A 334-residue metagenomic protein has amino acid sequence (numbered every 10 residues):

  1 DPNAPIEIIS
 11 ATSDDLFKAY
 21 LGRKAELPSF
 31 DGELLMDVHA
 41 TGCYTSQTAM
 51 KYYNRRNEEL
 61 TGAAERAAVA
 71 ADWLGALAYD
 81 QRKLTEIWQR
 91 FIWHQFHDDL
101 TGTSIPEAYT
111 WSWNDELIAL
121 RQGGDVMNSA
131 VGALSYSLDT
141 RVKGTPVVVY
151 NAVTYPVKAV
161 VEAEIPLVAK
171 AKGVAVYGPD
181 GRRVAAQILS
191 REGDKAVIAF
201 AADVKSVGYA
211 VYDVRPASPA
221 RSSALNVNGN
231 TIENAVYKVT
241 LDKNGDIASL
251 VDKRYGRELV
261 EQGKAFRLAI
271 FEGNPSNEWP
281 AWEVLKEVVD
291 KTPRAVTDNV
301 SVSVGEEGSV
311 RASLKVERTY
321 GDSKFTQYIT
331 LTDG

Functional and structural regions predicted by a protein language model:
D1-R141, Y150-A152, A199-D203: Active-site and substrate-binding clefts of carbohydrate-active enzymes
Q81-T85, W93-G334: Catalytic and substrate-binding regions of extracellular carbohydrate-active enzymes, especially polysaccharide lyases
